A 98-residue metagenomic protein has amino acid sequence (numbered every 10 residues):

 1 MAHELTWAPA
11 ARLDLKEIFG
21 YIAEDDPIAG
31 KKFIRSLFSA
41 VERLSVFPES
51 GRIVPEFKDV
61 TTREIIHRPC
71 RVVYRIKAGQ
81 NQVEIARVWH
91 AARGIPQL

Functional and structural regions predicted by a protein language model:
M1, V60-T61, N81-E84: Residue-level signal for beta-strand positions within conserved beta-sheet cores that form or flank
M1-I34: Arg/Lys-rich, positively charged N-terminal/basic patches that mediate binding to nucleic acids
S45: Short proline/glycine- and basic residue-enriched helix-capping loop/turn segments at helix->loop/beta transitions
P48-R52, H90-R93: Residue-level signal for pocket-adjacent positions within structured domains
E49-G79: Basic/aromatic recognition patch in beta-strand/loop cores that engages polyanionic ligands
H67-L98: Enriched for short, Lys/Arg-rich terminal
